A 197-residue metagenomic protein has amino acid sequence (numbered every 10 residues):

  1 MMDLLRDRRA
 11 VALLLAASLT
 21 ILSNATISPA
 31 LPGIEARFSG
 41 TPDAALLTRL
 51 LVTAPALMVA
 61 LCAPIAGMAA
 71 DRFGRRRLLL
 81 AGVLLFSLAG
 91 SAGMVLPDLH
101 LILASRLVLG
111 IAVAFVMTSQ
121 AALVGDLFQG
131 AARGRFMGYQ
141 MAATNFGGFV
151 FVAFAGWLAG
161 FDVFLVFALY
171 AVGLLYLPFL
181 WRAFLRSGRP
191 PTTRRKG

Functional and structural regions predicted by a protein language model:
R9-S39: Extracytoplasmic
A25, A56-P64, G148-F149: Residue-level signature of mid-helix packing/kink "hotspots" within the transmembrane helices of 12-pass Major
L31-A60: Extracellular/periplasmic helix-loop-helix junction of adjacent transmembrane segments in MFS-like secondary
I34-E35, A69-A70, F154-G160: Interfacial helix-cap and linker-helix signal at transmembrane-aqueous boundaries of multi-pass secondary transporters
A60-D98: Conserved MFS/SLC helix-loop-helix module at the cytosolic interface between two early adjacent transmembrane helices
V83, S87-G90, S105-R106, A171 (+1 more regions): A generic transmembrane-helix signature of 12-TM secondary carrier transporters
L99, S105-T144: Cytoplasmic helix-loop-helix junction between adjacent transmembrane helices in 12-TM secondary transporters
Y139-F184: Helix-loop-helix hairpin linking two adjacent transmembrane segments in secondary transporters
